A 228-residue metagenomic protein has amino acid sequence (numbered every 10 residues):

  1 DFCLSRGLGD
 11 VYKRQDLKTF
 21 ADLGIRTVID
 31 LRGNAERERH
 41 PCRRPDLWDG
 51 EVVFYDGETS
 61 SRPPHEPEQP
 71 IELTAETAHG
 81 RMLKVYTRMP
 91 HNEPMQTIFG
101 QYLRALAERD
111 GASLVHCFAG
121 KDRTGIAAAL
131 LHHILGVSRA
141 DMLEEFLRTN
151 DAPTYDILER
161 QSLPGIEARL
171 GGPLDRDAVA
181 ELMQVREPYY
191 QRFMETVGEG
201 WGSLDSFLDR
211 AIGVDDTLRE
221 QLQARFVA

Functional and structural regions predicted by a protein language model:
D1-Y12: Single conserved hydrophobic/aromatic residue that forms the stacking wall/gate of nucleotide- or nucleobase-binding
Q15-E108: Cysteine-based protein phosphatase catalytic domain of the PTP/DSP
I25, V137, G213-V214: Helix N-cap/coil-helix junction residues
V85-Y86, F146, Q223: Short alpha-helical scaffolding segments that buttress acidic/His motifs in well-ordered protein cores
Q96-V115, G125-G202, S206: Cysteine-dependent PTP/DSP-like catalytic domain, specifically the C-terminal lobe
G120: Substrate/cofactor-recognition hotspot
G213-A228: Short, amphipathic C-terminal "tail helix"
